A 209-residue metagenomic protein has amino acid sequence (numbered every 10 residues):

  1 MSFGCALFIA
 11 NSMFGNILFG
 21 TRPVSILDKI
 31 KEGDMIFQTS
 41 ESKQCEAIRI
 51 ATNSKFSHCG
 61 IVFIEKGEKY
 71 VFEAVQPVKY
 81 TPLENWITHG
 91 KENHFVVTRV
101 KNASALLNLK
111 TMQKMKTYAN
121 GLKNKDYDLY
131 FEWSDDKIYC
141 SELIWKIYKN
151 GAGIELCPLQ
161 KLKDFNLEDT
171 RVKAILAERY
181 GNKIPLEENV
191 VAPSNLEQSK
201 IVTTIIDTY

Functional and structural regions predicted by a protein language model:
G4-Y209: Cysteine-nucleophile amide-bond enzymes
